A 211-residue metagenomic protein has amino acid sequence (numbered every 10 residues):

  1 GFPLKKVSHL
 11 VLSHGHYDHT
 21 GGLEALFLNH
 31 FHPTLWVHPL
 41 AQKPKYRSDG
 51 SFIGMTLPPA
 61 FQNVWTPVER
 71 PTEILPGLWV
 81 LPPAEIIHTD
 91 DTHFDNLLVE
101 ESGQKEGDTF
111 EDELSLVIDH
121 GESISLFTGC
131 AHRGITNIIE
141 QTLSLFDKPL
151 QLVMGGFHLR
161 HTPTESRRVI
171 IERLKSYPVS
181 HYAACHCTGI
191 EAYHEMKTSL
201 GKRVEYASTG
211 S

Functional and structural regions predicted by a protein language model:
G1-L4, S208-S211: Short, intrinsically disordered, charge-balanced linker/junction segments flanking boundaries in proteins
F2-Q42, S144-L152, K175, S180: Active-site metal-binding motif and surrounding structural segment of the metallo-beta-lactamase
V11, W79, I124-L126: Conserved beta-strand elements of the Class I
G15, L40-A41, L78, A84-E85 (+3 more regions): Active-site metal-binding loops of divalent metal-dependent hydrolases
Y17-H19, A41-K45, R160, G189-E191 (+1 more regions): Short gly/pro/ser/thr-enriched loop/turn and capping motifs at secondary-structure boundaries
G21-L23, Y46-R47, D90, N137-I138 (+1 more regions): Short glycine-/acidic-enriched loop or helix-start segments at secondary-structure transitions that form or flank
L40-L114, E205-G210: Metallo-beta-lactamase
T109-S115, D119-T209: Cap/insert and terminal regions of metallo-dependent hydrolase folds
